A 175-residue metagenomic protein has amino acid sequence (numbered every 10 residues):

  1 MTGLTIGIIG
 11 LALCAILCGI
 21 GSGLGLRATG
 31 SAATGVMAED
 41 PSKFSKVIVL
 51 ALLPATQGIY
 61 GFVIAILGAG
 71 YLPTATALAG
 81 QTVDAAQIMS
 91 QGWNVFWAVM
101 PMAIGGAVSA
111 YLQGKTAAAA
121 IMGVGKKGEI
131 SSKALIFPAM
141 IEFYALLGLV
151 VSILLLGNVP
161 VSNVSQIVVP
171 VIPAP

Functional and structural regions predicted by a protein language model:
M1-P175: Hydrophobic, small-residue-rich transmembrane alpha-helices and their short perimembrane loops in multi-pass membrane
